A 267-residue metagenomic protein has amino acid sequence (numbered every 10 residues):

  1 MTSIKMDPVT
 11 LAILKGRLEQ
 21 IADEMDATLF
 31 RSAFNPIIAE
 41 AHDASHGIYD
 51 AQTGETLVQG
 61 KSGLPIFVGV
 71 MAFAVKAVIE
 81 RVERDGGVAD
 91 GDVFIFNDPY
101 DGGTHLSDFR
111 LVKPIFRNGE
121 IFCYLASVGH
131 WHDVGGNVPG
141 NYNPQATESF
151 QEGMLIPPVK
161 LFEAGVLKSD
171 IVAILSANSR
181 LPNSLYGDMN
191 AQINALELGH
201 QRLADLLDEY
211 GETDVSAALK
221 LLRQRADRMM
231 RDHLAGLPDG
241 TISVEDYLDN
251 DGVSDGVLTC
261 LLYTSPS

Functional and structural regions predicted by a protein language model:
T2-T10, L155-M229: N-terminal leader/propeptide and maturation segments of large enzyme subunits in energy/redox metabolism and hydrolases
E19-A41, E83, D101: Short, basic/aromatic recognition patches
E40-A44, S107-F109: Short, small/polar residue-rich loop motifs at catalytic or cofactor-binding pockets
A51-Q59, G69-D98: Regulatory sensory and allosteric helical modules in signal-transduction proteins and certain transcription factors
R110-R117, A126, L261: A short, hydrophobic, proline-anchored segment that marks a local hinge/packing element in signaling and regulatory
I121-N178: Gly/Pro-rich active-site capping loops and adjacent beta-alpha segments that organize cofactor/substrate pockets
R202-L262: Accessory "access/gating" subregions that flank catalytic or transport cores
Y263-S267: Conserved small/polar residues in nucleotide/adenosyl-binding loops
